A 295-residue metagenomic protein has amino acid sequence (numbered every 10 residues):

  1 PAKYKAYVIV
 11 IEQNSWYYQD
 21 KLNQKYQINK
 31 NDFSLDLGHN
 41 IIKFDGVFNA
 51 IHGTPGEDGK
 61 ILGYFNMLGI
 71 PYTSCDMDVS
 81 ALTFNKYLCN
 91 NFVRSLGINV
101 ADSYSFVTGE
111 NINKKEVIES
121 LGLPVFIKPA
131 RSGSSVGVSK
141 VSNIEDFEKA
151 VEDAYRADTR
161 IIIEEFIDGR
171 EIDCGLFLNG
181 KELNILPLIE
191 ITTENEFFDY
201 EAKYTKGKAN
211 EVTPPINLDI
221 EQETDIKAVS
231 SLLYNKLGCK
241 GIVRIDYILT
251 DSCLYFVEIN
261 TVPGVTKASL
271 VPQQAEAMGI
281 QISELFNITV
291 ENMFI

Functional and structural regions predicted by a protein language model:
P1-D78, L82-F84, L88, S95 (+2 more regions): ATP-binding N-terminal substructure of ATP-dependent carboxylate-amine bond-forming enzymes
A6, P71-Y72, V100, V125 (+2 more regions): Hydrophobic beta-strand scaffold residues
K21-K25, G63, F198-K206, T261: Short, flexible, mixed-charge acidic loops at enzyme active sites
I41, L82-R170: Active-site nucleotide/adenylate-binding loops and adjacent lid/helix of ATP-dependent enzymes
G63-Y72, N143-E148, A277-I280: A glycine- and small-aliphatic-rich helix-loop capping segment at beta-alpha/alpha-beta transitions that lines
G97, D219-I295: ATP-dependent carboxylate activation and anion-phosphoryl transfer catalytic cores that bind Mg-ATP to form
S142-A228, L249, C253-Y255: Phosphate-binding site of ATP-dependent enzymes
